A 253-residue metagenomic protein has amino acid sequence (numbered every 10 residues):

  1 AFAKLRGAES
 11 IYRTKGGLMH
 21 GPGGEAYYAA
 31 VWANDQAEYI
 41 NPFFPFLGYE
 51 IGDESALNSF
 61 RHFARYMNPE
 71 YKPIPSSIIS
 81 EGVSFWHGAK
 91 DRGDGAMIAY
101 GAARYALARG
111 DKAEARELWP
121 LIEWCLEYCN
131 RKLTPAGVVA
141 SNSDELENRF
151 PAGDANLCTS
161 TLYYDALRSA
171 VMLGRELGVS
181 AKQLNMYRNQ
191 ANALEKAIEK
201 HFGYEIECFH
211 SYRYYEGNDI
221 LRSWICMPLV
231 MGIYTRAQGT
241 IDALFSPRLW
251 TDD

Functional and structural regions predicted by a protein language model:
A1-R116, G217-I233: Substrate-binding groove/exosite segments of carbohydrate-active enzymes
A3-K15, E50-I74, L118-V138, R188-C208 (+1 more regions): Long, well-ordered core segments of solenoidal/helical folds
G21-E25, E145-P151: Flexible glycine/proline-enriched surface loops and loop-helix/loop-strand junctions
W32, I74, T134-S143, F150-F245: Catalytic cores of carbohydrate-active enzymes
W32, W119, W124, L146-R149: Tryptophan-centered motif/residue detector
R109, L126, V171-G174: Short, well-ordered alpha-helical segments in soluble proteins
E114-L121, Q183: Membrane-interfacial loop-to-helix junctions in multi-pass inner-membrane proteins
